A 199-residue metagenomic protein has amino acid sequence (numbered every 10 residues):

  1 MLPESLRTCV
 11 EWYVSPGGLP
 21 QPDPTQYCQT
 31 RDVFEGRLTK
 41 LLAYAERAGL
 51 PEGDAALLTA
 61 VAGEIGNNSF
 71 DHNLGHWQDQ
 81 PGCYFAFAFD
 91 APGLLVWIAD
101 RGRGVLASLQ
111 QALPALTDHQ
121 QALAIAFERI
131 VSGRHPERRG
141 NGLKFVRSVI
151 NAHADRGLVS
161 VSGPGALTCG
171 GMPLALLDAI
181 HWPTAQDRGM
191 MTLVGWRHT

Functional and structural regions predicted by a protein language model:
M1-G63, N67-F85: Bergerat-fold GHKL ATPase/HATPase_c domain
F70-T199: Conserved beta-strand-loop-beta-strand hairpin that lines the nucleotide-binding pocket of ATP/GTP-utilizing enzymes
